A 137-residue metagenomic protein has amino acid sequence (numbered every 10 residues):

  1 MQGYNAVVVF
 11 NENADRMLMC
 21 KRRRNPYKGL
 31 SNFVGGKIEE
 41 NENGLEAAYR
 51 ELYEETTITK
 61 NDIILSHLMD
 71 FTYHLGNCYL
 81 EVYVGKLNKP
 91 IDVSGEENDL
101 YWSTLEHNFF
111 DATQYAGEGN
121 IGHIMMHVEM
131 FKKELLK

Functional and structural regions predicted by a protein language model:
M1-M17, V34-K37: Conserved N-terminal beta-strand and adjoining loop/helix that marks the start of the Nudix/MutT-like hydrolase domain
G3-N5, C78-E81, N98: Change "...and in nucleic-acid phosphodiester-cleaving endonucleases..." to "...and in nucleic-acid processing enzymes
N11-D15, R23, K86-P90, L105-H107: Short loop segments at secondary-structure junctions
R16-E54: Conserved Nudix-box catalytic region and its N-terminal flanking loop in Nudix hydrolases and closely related
M19, L80-V84, W102: Conserved hydrophobic/aromatic beta-strand scaffold that supports enzyme active sites
P26-L30, S94-K137: Nudix hydrolase/Nudix homology domain
I38, F71, L87, E97 (+1 more regions): Hydrophobic pocket-lining residues within nucleotide cofactor-binding pockets
T57-I91: Active-site segment of metal-dependent pyrophosphate-handling enzymes, primarily the Nudix hydrolase catalytic core
